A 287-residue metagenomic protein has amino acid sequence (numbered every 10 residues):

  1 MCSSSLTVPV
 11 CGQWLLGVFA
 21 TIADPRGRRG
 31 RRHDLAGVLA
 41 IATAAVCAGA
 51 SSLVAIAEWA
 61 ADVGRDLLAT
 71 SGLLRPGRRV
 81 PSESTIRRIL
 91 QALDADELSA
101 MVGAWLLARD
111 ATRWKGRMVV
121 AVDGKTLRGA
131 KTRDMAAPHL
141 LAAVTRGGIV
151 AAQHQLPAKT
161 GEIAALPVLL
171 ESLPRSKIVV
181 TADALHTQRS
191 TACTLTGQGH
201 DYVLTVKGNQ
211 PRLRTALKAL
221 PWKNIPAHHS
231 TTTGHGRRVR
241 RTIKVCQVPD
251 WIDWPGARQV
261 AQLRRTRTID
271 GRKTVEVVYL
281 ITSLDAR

Functional and structural regions predicted by a protein language model:
M1-V122, L127-A130, A142-Q153, P167 (+1 more regions): Dynamic "connector" segments at or just before major functional cores
K115-R117, P138, R175-K177, G199: A general structural motif
T132-H139, K273-V275: Short, flexible loop/turn motifs enriched in small residues
A136-H139, R189-K207: A short alpha/beta connector and helix-capping loop motif
H154-T160: Short beta->alpha junction loops
I163-V179, R189-L195: Short, basic/hydrophobic alpha-helical segments
T181-Q188, V206-R212: Acidic, metal-coordinating catalytic cores used for nucleic-acid/nucleotide bond scission and strand-transfer chemistry
K207-R287: An anionic, glycine-rich sequence signature occurring as long contiguous blocks
